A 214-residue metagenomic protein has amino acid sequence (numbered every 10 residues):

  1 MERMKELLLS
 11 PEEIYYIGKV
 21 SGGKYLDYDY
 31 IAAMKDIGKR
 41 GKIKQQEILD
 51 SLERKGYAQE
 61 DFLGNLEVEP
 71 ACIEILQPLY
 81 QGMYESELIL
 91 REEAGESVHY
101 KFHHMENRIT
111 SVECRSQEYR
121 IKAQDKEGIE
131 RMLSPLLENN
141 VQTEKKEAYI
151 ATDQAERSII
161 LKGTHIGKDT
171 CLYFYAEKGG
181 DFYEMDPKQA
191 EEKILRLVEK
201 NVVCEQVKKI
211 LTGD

Functional and structural regions predicted by a protein language model:
M1-K24, Q46-E47, S51: Short glycine/proline-centered loop/turn elements that form peptide/ligand docking sites
E2-E12, L26-M34, R40, N65-D214: Non-catalytic recognition/regulatory regions in large multidomain proteins
L49-G64: A short, conserved structural fragment
